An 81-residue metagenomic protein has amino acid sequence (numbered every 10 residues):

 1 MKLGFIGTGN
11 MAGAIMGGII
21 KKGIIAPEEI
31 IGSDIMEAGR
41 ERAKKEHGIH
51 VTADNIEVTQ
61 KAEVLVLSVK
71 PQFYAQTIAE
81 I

Functional and structural regions predicted by a protein language model:
M1-E46, H50-A53, E57: NAD(P)+-binding Rossmann beta1-loop-alpha1 motif at the extreme N-terminus of oxidoreductases
H50-I81: Rossmann-fold NAD(P) dinucleotide-binding segment
